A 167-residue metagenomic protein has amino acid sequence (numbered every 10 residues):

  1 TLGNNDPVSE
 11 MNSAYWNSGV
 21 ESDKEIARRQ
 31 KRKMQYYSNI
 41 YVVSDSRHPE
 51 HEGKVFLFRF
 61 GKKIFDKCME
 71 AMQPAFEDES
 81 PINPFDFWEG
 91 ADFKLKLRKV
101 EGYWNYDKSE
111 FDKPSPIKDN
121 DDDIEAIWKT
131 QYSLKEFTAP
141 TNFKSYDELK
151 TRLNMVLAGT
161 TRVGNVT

Functional and structural regions predicted by a protein language model:
T1-P84, F143-M155: OB-fold ssDNA-binding interfaces and closely related basic DNA-contact patches used across DNA replication/repair
L57-W128: Extended serine/threonine-enriched, polar tracts that run as long, contiguous segments within proteins
D121-T167: Long, highly charged low-complexity segments enriched in Glu/Asp and Lys/Arg with interspersed Ser/Thr
